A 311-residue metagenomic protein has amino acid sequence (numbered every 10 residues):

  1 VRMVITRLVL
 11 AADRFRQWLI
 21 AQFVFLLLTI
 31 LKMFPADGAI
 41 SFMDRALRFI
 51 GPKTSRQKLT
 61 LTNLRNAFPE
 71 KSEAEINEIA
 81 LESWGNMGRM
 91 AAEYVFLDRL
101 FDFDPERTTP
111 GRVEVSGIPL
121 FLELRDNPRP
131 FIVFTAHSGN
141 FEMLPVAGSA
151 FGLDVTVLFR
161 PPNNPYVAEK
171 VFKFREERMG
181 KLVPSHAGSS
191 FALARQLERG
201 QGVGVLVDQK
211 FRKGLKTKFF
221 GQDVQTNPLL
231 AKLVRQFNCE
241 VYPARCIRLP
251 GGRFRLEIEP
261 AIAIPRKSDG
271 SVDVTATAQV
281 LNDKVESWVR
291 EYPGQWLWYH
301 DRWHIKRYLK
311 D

Functional and structural regions predicted by a protein language model:
R2-T135, E177-M179: Membrane-anchoring hydrophobic helices of lipid-metabolizing enzymes
L26, G38, T60-N63, K170-V171 (+3 more regions): Hydrophobic alpha-helical segments typical of transmembrane helices and their membrane-interface/capping positions
T29-M33, N140-P145, F191-G204: Short, composition-biased local secondary-structure segments
E70, A74-L81, E123-D126, A150 (+1 more regions): Non-catalytic C-terminal accessory region of glycerolipid acyltransferases and related lyso-lipid remodeling enzymes
I118-L122, P145, V171-F172, L193-A194 (+1 more regions): Short amphipathic alpha-helical segments and helix-helix/interface helices
N127-A187, R212-T217, D223: Catalytic core of membrane glycerolipid acyltransferases/transacylases, capturing the structured, soluble-facing
